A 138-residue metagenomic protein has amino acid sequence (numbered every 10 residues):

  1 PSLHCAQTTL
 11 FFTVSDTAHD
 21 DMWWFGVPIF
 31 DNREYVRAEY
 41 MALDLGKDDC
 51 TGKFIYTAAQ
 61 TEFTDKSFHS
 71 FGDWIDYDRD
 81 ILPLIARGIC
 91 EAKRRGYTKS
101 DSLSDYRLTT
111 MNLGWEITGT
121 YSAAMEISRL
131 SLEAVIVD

Functional and structural regions predicted by a protein language model:
S2, S15, S67-S70, S100-S104 (+2 more regions): Generic serine detector
S2-L82, A86: Short helix-loop boundary/capping segments
T9-F11, Y77-Y121, E126: Internal, hydrophobic beta-strand segments that form the core of beta-sheet-rich folds
T17, W115-D138: Exposed low-complexity, polar/acidic, P/S/T/G-rich flexible segments that act as propeptides, protease-susceptible
